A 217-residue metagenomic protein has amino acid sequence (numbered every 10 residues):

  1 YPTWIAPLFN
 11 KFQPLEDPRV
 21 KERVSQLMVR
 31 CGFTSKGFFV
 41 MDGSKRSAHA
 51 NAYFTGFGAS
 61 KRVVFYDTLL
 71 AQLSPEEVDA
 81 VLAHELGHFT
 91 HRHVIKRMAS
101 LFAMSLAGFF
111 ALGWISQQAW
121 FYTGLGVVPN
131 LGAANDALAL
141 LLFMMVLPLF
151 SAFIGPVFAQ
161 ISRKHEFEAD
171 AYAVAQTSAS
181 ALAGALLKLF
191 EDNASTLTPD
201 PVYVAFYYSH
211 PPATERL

Functional and structural regions predicted by a protein language model:
Y1-A134, P148-L217: Polar-ligand-bearing catalytic/cofactor-coordination segments of membrane-embedded or membrane-tethered inner-membrane
